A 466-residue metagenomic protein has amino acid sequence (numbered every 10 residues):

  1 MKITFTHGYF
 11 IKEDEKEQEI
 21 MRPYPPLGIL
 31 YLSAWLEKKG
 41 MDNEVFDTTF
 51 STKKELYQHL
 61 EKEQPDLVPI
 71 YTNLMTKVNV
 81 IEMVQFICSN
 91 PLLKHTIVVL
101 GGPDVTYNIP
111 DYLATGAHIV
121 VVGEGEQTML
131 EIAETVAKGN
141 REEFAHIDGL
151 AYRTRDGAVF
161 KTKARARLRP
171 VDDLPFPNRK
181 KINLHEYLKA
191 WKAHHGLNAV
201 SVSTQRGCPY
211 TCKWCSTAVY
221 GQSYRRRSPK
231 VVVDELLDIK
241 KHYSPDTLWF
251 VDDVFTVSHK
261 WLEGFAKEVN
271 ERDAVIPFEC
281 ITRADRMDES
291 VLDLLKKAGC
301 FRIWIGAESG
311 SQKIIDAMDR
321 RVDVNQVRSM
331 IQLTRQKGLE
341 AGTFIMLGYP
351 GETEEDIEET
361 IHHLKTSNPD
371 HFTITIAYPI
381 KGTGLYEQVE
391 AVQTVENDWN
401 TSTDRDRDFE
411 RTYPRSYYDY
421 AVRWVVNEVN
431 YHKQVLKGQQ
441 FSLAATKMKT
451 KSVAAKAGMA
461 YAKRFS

Functional and structural regions predicted by a protein language model:
K2, G28, L32-L36, D42-P170 (+2 more regions): Glycine-rich beta-alpha loop elements in corrinoid/cobalamin-binding modules across cobalamin-dependent enzymes
K2-T6, E17, D42, L60-D66 (+3 more regions): Radical SAM enzyme core and accessory elements
Y9-K12, K16-Q18, I147, R153-S201: N-terminal [4Fe-4S]-dependent radical SAM core
K12-D14, R155, Y210, K260 (+5 more regions): Flexible glycine/acidic-rich beta-alpha junction loops that bind and position SAM and/or redox cofactors in anaerobic
D14-I29: Glycine- and acidic-residue-enriched helix-capping/strand-helix junction motifs
Y24, D172, P177-L347, H362: Radical SAM [4Fe-4S] cluster-binding motif and immediate context
I109-A114, V291, G351-K365: Catalytic cores of alpha/beta
